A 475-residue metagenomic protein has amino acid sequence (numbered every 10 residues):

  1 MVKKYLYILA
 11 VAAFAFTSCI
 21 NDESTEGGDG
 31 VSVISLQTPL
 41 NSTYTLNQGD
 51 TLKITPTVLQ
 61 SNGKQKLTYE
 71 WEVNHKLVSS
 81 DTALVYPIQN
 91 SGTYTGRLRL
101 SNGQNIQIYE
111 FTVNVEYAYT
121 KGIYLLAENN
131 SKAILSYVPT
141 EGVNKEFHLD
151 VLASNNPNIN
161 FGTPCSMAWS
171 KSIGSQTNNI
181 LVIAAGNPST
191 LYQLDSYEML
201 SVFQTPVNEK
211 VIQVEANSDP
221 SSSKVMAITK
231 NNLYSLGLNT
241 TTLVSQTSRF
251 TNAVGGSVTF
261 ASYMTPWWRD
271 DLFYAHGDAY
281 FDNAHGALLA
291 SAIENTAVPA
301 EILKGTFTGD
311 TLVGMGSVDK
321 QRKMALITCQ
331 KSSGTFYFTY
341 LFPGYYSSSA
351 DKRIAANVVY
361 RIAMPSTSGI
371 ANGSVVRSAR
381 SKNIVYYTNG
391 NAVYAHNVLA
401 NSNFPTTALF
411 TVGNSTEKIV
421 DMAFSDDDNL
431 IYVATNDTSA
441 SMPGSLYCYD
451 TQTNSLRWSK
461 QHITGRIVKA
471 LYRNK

Functional and structural regions predicted by a protein language model:
M1-L46, G103-Y117, I123: Bacterial Sec-dependent N-terminal signal peptides
T45-S61: A short beta-strand segment in extracellular, disulfide-stabilized domains
N62-E70: Solvent-exposed loop segments of extracellular immunoglobulin-like
Y69-Q89: Surface-exposed, flexible coil segments in extracellular/virion-facing regions
G96-L100: Hydrophobic/tyrosine-rich beta-strand signature of extracellular beta-sandwich/beta-rich modules, prominently
T112-E141: An edge-strand/N-cap motif at the start of beta-rich repeat modules
Y192-N391: Acidic, serine/threonine- and glycine-rich low-complexity intrinsically disordered segments that serve as flexible
A434-K475: Blade-level signature of beta-propeller repeat domains, shared across WD40, Kelch, NHL, RCC1 and BNR/Asp-box propellers
